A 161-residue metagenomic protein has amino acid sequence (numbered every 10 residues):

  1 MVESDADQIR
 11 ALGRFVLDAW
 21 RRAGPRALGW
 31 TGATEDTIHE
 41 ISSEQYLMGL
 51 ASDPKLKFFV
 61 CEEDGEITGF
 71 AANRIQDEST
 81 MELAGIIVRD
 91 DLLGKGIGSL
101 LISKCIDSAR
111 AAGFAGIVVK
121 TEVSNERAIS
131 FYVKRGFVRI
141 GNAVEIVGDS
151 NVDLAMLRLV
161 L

Functional and structural regions predicted by a protein language model:
M1-G13, F114-S124: Generic detector of contiguous secondary-structure segments
E3-D91, I102-K104, S108, A143-E145 (+1 more regions): Acetyl-CoA-dependent GNAT
L28-A33, D64, E82, L100 (+5 more regions): Flexible domain-boundary/linker segments
E66, G85, R89-S103, R110-A112 (+2 more regions): Conserved glycine-rich acetyl-CoA-binding loop
A115-V118, E122-I129, V133-R135, N142-L161: C-terminal "cap" of GNAT-fold acetyltransferases
